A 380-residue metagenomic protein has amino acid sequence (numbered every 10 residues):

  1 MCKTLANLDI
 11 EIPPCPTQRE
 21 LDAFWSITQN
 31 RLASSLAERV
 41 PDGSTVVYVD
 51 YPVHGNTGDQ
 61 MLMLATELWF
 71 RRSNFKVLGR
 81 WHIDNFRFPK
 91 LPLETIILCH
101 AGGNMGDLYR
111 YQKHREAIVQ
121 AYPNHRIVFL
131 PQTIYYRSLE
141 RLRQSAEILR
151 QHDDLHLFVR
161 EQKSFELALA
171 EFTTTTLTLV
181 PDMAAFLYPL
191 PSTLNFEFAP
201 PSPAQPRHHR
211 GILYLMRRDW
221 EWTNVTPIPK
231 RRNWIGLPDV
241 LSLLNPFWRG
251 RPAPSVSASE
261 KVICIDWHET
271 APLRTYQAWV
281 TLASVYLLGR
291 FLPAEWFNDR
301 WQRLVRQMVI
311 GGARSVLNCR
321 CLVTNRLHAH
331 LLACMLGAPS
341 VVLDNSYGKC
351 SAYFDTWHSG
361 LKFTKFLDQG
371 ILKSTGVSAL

Functional and structural regions predicted by a protein language model:
C2-L380: Active-site anion-handling motifs in enzyme catalytic cores
